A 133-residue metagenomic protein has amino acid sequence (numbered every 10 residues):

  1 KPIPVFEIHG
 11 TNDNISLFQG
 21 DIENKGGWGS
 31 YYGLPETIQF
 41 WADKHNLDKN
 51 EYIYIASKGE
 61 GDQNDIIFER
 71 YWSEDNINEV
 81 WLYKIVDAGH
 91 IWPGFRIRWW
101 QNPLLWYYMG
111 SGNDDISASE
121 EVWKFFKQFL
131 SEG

Functional and structural regions predicted by a protein language model:
K1-P4, G20: Flexible "cap/lid" loop of the alpha/beta hydrolase fold
P2-I3, P35-G133: Alpha/beta-hydrolase-fold serine-hydrolase catalytic core, especially in secreted/extracellular enzymes
E7-H9, D13: Short beta-strand/loop motif that positions the catalytic acidic residue of the alpha/beta-hydrolase fold
H9, Y32, V86: Residues at the C-termini of beta-strands that transition into short coil/loop
N14-Q19, E23-G33, W92-F95: Conserved alpha/beta-hydrolase "acid-adjacent" motif
